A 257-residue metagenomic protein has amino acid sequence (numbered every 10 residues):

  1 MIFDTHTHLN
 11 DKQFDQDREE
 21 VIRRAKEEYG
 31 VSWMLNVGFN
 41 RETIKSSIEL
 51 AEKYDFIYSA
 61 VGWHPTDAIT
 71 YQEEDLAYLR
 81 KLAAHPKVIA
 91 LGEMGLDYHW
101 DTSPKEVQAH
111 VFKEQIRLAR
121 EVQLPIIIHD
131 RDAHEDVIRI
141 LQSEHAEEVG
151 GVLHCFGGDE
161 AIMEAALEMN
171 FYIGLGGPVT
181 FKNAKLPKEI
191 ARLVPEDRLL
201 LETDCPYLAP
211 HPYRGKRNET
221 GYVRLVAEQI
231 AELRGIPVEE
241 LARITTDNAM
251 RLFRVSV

Functional and structural regions predicted by a protein language model:
M1-V257: Mid-domain alpha/beta scaffold segments of enzyme catalytic cores
